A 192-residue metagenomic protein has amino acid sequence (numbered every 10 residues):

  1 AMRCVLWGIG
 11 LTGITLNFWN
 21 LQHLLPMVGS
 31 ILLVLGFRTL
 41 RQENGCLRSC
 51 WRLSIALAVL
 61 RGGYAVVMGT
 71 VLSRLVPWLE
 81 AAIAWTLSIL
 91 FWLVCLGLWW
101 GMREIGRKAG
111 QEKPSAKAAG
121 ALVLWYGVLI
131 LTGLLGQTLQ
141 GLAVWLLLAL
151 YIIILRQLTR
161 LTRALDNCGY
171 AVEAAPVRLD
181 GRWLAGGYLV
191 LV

Functional and structural regions predicted by a protein language model:
A1, M27-S30, C50-G69, L124-I130: Hydrophobic alpha-helical transmembrane segments of multi-pass membrane proteins
A1-C4, Q42-I55, K113-L122: Membrane-interfacial loop-to-transmembrane alpha-helix junctions, especially the N-terminal start
A1-T39: N-terminal topogenic module of multi-pass integral membrane proteins
L6-I9, C50-L60, L87, L122-W125 (+1 more regions): Hydrophobic alpha-helical transmembrane segments of polytopic
Q22-M27, E80-F91, Q140-Y151: Alpha-helical transmembrane segments of polytopic membrane proteins
S30-T39, L93, L147-T159: Alpha-helical transmembrane segments and their membrane-interface exit regions
V66-Q137: Membrane-proximal helix-loop-helix units in multi-pass membrane proteins
R103-L129, L161-L191: Membrane-helix boundary/juxtamembrane motif in polytopic membrane proteins
